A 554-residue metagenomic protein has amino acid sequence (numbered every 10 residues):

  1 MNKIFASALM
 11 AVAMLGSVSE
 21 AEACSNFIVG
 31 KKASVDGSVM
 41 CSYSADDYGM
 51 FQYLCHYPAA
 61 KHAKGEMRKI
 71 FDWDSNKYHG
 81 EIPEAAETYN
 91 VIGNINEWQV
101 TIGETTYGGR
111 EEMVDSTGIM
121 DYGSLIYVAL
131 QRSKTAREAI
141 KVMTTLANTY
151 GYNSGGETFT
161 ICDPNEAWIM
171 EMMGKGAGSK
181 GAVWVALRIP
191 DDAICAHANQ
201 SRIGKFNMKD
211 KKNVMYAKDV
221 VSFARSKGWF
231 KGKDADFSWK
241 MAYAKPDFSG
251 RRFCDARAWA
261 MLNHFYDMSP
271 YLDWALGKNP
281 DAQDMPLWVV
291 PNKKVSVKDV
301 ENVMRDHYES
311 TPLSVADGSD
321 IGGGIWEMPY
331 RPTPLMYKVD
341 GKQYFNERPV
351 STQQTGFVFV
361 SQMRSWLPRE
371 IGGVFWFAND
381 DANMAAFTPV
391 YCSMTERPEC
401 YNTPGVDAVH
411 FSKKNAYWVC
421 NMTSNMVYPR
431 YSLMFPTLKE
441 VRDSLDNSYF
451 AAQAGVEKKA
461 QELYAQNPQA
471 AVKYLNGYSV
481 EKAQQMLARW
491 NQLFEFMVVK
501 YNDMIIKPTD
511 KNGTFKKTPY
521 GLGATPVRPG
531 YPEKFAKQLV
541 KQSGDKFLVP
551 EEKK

Functional and structural regions predicted by a protein language model:
M1-A8: Bacterial N-terminal signal peptides that target proteins for export
M10-S17: Hydrophobic core
S17-A23: Sec/Tat signal peptide C-region and signal peptidase I cleavage site
C24-Y122, V142-V295: A contiguous strand-loop segment
R225-V374, A378: Glycine-rich, aromatic-lined ligand/substrate-binding cores of catalytic and carbohydrate-binding domains
I325-L463: Substrate-recognition/cap regions that form aromatic- and gly/pro-loop-enriched pockets for small-molecule ligands
D443-K554: Histidine-centered catalytic/metal-binding microenvironments
